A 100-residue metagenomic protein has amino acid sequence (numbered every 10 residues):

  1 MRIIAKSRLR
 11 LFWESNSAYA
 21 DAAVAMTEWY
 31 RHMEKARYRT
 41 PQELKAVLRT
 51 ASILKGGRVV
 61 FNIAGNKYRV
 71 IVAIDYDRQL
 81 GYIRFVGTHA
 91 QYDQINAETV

Functional and structural regions predicted by a protein language model:
M1-K67, D75-Y82, H89-V100: Basic, Lys/Arg-enriched alpha-helical interface segments
